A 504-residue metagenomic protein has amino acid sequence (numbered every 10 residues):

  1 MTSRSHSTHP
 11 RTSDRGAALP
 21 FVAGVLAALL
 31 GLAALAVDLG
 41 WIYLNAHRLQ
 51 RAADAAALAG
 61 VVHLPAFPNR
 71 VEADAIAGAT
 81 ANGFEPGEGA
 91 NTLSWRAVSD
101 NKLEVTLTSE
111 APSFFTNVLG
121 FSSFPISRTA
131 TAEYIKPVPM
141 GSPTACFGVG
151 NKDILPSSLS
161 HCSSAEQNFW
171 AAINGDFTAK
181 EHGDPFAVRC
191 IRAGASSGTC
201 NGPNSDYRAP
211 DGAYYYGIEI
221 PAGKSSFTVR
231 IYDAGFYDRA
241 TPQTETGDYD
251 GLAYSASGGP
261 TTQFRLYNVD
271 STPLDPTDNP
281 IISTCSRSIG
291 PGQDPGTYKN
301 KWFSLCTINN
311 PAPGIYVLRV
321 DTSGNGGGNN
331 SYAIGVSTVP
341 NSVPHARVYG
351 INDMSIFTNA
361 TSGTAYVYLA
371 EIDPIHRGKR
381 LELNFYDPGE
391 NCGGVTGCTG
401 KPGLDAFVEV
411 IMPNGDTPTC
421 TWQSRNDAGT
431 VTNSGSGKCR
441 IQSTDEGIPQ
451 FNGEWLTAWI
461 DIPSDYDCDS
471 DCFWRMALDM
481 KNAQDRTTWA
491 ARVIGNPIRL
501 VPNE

Functional and structural regions predicted by a protein language model:
M1-R15: N-terminal leader/signal peptides at the extreme start of proteins
T2, S127-E504: N-linked glycosylation sequons
T2-H6, G40-H47, A55-F114, K136 (+1 more regions): Short amphipathic secondary-structure patches
D14-A27: N-terminal signal-anchor/signal peptide hydrophobic helix marking the start of the first transmembrane segment
G16, D38, V105, A130: Residue-level signature of catalytic and energy-coupling elements of molecular machines, predominantly ATP/GTP-dependent
L26-Y43: C-terminal juxtamembrane segment of a hydrophobic transmembrane alpha-helix
A28, L49-R51: N-terminal glycine-rich anion-binding loops that anchor highly charged ligand groups
F114-F121: Flexible, membrane-facing loop/turn or short amphipathic-helix motifs that contact lipid bilayers or gate lipid-binding
